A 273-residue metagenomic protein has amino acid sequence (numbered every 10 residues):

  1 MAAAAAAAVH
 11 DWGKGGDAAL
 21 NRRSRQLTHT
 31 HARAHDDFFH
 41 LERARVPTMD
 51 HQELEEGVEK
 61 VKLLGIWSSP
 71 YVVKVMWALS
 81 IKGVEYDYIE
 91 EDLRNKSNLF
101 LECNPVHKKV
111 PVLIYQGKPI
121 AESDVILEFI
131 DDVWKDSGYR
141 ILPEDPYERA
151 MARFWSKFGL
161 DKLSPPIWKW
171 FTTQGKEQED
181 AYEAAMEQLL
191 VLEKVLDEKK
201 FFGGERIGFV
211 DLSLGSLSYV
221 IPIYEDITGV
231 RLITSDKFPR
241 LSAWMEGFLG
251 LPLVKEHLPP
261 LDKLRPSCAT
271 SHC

Functional and structural regions predicted by a protein language model:
A2-F202, R206, C273: GST-like domain detector, emphasizing the conserved glutathione-binding G-site in the N-terminal thioredoxin-like
V72, A121, L214-L217, W244: Tryptophan-centric aromatic hotspots in well-structured domains and transmembrane helices
D131-K135, L160, D197, S218 (+3 more regions): Hydrophobic/aromatic-lined pockets within catalytic cores
L142, R231-S235: Membrane interface segments of multi-pass transport proteins and intramembrane proteases
K162, G204-T228, D236-S242: GST superfamily/GST-like fold recognition
D180-A184, T234-G250: Extended, well-ordered alpha-helical scaffold segments
K194-E205, I227-T228, L251-L258: Surface-exposed helix-capping loop/turn segments at secondary-structure junctions
P259-C273: C-terminal helix/juxtamembrane-tail motif
